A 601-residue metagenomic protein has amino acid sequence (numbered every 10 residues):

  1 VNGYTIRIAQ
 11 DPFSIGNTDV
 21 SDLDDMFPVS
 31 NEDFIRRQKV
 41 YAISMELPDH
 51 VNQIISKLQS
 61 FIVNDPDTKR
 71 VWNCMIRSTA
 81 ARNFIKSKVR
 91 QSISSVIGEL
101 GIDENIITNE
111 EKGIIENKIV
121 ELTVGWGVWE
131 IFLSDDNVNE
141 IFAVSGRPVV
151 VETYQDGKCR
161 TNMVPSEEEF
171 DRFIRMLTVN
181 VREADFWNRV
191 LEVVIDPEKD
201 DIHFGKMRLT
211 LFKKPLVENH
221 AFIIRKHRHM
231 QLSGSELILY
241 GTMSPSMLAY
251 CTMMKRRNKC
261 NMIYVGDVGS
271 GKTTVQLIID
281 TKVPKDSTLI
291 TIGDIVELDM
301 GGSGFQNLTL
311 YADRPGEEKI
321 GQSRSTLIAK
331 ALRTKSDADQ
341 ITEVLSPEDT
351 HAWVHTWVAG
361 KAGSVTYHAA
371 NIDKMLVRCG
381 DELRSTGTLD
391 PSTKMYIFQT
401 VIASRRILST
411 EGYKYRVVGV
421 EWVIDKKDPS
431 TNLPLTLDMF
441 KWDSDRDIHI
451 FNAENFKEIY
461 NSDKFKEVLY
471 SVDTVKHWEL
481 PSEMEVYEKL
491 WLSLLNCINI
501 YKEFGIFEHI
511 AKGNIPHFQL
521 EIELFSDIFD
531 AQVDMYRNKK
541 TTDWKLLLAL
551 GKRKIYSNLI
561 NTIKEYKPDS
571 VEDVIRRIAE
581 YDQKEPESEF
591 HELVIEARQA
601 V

Functional and structural regions predicted by a protein language model:
V1-A184, E192-I195, E572-V601: N-terminal accessory targeting/assembly segments
A143-V144, P148-N258: P-loop NTP-binding catalytic core
K255-V265, I278-I397, S404-R406: Switch/coupling sub-region of P-loop NTPases
G269: Walker A (P-loop) phosphate-binding loop of P-loop NTPases
K272: Conserved lysine of the Walker
D390-D428: Phosphate-binding/switch region of NTP-binding enzymes
K426-V601: NTP-binding/hydrolysis catalytic cores, primarily Walker-type P-loop NTPases
